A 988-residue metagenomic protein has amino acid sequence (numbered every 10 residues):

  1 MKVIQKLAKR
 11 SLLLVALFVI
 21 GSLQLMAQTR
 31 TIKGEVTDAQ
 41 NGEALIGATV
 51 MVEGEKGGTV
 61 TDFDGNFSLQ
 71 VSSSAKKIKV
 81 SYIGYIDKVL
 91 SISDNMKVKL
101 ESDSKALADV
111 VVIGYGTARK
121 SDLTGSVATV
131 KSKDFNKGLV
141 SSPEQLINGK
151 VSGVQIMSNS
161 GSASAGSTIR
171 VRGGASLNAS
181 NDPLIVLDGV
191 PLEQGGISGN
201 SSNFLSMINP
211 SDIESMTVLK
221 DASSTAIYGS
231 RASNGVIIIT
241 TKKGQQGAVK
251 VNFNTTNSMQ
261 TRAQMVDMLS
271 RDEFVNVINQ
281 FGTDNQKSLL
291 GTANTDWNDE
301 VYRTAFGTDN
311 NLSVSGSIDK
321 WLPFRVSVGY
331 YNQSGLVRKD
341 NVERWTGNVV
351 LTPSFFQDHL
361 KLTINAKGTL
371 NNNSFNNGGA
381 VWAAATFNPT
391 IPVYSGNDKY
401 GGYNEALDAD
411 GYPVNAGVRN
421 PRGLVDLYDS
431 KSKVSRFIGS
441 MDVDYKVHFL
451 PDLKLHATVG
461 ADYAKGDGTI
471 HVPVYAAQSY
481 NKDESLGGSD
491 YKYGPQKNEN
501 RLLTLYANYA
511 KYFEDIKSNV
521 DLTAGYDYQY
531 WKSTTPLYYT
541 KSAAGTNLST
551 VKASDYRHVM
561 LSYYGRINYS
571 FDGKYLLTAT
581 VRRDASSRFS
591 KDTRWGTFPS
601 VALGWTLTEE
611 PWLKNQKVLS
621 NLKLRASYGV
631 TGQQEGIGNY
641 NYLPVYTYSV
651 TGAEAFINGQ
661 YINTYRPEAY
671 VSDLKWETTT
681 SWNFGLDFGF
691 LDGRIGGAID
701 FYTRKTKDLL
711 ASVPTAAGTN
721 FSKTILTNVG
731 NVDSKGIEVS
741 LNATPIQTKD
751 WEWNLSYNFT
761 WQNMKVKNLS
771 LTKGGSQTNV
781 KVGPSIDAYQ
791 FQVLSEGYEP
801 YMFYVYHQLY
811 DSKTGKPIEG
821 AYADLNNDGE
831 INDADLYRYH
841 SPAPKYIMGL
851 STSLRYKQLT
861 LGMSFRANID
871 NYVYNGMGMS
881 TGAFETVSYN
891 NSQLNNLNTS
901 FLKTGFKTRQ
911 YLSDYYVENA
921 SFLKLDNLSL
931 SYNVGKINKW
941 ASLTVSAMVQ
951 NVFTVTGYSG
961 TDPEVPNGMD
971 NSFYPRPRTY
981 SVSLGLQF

Functional and structural regions predicted by a protein language model:
M1-F356, L360-T369, N377, I438-G439 (+3 more regions): Short, small/polar-rich motifs associated with maturation and membrane association, primarily at protein termini
L14, F135, D182, V275 (+11 more regions): Extracellular/periplasmic, surface-exposed regions of secreted and cell-surface proteins
Q40, A48, V71, G195 (+5 more regions): Short linear motifs in exposed loops
A44, K56, I86-V89, P191-L192 (+7 more regions): Short, solvent-exposed loop/turn motifs
E144-N148, T724-D733, G774-F803, A834 (+4 more regions): C-terminal extracellular loops and terminal segments of Gram-negative outer membrane beta-barrel proteins
N252-T292, T727, I746-P842, G957: Conserved small-residue
K287-S288, N298, R422, S812 (+2 more regions): Extracytoplasmic gating/loop element in the C-terminal half of outer-membrane beta-barrel translocons and assembly
S841-Y874: Glycine-rich, aromatic-lined ligand/substrate-binding cores of catalytic and carbohydrate-binding domains
